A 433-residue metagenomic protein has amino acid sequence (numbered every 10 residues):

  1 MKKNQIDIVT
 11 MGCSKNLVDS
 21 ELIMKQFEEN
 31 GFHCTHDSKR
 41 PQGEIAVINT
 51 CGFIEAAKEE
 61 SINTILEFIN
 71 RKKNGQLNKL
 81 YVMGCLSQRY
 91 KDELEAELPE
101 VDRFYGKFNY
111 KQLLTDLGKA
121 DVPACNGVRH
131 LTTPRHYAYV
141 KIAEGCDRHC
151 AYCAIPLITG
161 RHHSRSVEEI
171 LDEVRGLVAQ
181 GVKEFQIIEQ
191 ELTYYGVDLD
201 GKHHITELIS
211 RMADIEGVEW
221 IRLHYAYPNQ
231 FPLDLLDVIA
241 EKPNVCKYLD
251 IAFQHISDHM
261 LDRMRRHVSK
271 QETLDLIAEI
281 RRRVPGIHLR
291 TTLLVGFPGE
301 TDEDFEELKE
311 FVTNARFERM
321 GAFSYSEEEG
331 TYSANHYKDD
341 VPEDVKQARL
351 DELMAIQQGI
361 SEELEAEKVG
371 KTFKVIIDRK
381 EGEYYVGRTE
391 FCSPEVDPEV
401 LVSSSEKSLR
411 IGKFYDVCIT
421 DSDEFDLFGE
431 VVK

Functional and structural regions predicted by a protein language model:
M1-Y195, D234, L249, Q271-E279 (+5 more regions): Proteins enriched for Cys/Gly/acidic motifs involved in redox and nucleic-acid/cofactor modification
N78-G84, R89, L94, A179-F305 (+1 more regions): Conserved SAM/AdoMet-binding glycine-rich loop
K111, R148, T193, D258-H259 (+2 more regions): Glycine-centered loop/turn positions within well-structured domains that cap or flank conserved ligand/cofactor-binding
L131, D237-E241, F253, E365-E367 (+2 more regions): Replace "in large, NTP-powered and nucleic-acid-processing enzymes" with "in large, NTP-powered factors and other
I170, I187, L223, I251 (+6 more regions): Conserved, mostly hydrophobic/aromatic
E189, Y225, F253-H255, T291-V295 (+6 more regions): Active-site proximal loops enriched in glycine and acidic residues that flank catalytic Cys/His/Asp and coordinate
K247-Y248, L261-D262, P285-H288, E303-F305 (+6 more regions): Extended hydrophobic-aromatic, low-complexity segments
S333-K433: Terminal RNA-binding accessory module
